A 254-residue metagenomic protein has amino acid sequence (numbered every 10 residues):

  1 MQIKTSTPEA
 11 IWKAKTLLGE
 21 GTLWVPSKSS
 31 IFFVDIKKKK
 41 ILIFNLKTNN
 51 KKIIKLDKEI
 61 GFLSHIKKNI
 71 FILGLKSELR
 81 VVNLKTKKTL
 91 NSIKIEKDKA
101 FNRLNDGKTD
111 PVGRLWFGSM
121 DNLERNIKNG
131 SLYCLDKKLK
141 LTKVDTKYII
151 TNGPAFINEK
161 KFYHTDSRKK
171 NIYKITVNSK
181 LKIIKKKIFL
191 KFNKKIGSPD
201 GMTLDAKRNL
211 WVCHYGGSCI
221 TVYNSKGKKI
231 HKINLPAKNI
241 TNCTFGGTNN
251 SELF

Functional and structural regions predicted by a protein language model:
T7-K13, N49-K55, L90-K97, L139-T146 (+2 more regions): A short beta-strand motif characteristic of beta-propeller blades
A14-K28, D57-F71, D98-R114, V144-F162 (+2 more regions): Beta-rich, blade/repeat-based domains predominating in secreted/periplasmic proteins but also intracellular
V25-P26, I31-K37, I72-S77, L115-N126 (+3 more regions): Conserved beta-strand positions in repeat-built beta-propeller and related beta-rich domains
K40-L42, E78-R80, G130-Y133, N171-Y173 (+1 more regions): A short loop-to-beta-strand structural motif that recurs across blades of beta-propeller domains
L46, K67-N69, L84-K85, Y133-K140 (+6 more regions): Flexible "stalk/tail and boundary" regions
K87-V144: Hydrophobic alpha-helical segments and helix pairs
K170-N171, L190-S225: Loop/turn-rich, solvent-exposed surfaces of beta-rich toroidal or solenoidal domains
I175-K182: Short loop/turn segments immediately following beta-strands, especially the blade-tip and inter-blade linker loops
